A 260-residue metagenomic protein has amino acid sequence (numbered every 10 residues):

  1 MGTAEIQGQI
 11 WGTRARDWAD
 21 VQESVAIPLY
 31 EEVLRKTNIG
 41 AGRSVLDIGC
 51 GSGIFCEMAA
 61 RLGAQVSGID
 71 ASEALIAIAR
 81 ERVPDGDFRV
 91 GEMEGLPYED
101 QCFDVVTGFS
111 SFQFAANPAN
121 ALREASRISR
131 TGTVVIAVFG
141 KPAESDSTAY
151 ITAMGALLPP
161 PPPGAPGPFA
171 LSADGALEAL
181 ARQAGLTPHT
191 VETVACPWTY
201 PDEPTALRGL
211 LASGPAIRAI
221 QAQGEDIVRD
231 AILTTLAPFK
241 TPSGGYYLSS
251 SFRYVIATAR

Functional and structural regions predicted by a protein language model:
M1-R43, I54-M58, L75-I78, R82 (+1 more regions): Conserved class I S-adenosyl-L-methionine
Q7, V25-A26, S52-I54, A170-R260: Conserved Class I S-adenosyl-L-methionine
I39, I128-R130: A generic alpha-to-beta junction signature in SAM-dependent methyltransferases
S44-G95, N120: Class I SAM-dependent methyltransferase SAM/SAH-binding core
T107: A conserved beta-strand element that flanks and buttresses the S-adenosyl-L-methionine
S110-Q113: Short catalytic micro-motifs in class I SAM-dependent methyltransferases
A115-E124: A short, conserved alpha-helix within the catalytic core of class I
A119-N120, T131-P201, I217-R218: Conserved catalytic/acceptor-binding region of the Class I
